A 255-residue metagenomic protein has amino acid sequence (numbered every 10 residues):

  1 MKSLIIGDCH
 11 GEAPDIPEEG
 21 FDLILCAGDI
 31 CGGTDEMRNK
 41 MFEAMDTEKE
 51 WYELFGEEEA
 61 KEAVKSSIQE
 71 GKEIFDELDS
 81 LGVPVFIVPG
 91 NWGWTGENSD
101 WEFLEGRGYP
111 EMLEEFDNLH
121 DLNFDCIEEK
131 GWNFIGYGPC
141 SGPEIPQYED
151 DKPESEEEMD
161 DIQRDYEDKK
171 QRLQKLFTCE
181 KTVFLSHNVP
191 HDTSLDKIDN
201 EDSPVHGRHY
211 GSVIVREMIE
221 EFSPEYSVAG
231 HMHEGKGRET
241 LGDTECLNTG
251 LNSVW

Functional and structural regions predicted by a protein language model:
M1-L4: Extreme N-terminal starter segment of soluble prokaryotic enzymes
D8, I24, D29, G90 (+5 more regions): Divalent metal-coordination and catalytic microenvironments
C9-G11, I30-D35, G93-R208, G250: Conserved catalytic scaffold of divalent metal-dependent phosphoesterases
G11-E129, G250-L251: Core catalytic region of metal-dependent phosphoesterases/phosphodiesterases, especially metallo-beta-lactamase-like
E18, D76-G82, L176-T178, I219-F222 (+1 more regions): Short, conserved loop/helix-junction motifs that constitute active-site signature segments in enzyme catalytic cores
A44-V64, I68, E180-S223: Active-site-proximal segments of metal-dependent phosphoesterases and phosphodiesterases across multiple
E73, D168-K169, I214: Well-ordered alpha-helical segments embedded in enzymatic catalytic cores
P84-V88, S194-W255: Conserved beta-sheet core of the metallophosphoesterase superfamily
